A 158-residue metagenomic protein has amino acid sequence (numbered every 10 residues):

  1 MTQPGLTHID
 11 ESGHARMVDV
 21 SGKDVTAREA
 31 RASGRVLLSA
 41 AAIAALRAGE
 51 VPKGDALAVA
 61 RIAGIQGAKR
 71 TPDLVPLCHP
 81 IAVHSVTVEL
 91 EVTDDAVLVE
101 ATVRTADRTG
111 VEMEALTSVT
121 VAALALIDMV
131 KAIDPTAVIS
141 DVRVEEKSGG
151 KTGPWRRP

Functional and structural regions predicted by a protein language model:
M1-L57, I62-L77, V83-P158: C-terminal binding/interaction regions
